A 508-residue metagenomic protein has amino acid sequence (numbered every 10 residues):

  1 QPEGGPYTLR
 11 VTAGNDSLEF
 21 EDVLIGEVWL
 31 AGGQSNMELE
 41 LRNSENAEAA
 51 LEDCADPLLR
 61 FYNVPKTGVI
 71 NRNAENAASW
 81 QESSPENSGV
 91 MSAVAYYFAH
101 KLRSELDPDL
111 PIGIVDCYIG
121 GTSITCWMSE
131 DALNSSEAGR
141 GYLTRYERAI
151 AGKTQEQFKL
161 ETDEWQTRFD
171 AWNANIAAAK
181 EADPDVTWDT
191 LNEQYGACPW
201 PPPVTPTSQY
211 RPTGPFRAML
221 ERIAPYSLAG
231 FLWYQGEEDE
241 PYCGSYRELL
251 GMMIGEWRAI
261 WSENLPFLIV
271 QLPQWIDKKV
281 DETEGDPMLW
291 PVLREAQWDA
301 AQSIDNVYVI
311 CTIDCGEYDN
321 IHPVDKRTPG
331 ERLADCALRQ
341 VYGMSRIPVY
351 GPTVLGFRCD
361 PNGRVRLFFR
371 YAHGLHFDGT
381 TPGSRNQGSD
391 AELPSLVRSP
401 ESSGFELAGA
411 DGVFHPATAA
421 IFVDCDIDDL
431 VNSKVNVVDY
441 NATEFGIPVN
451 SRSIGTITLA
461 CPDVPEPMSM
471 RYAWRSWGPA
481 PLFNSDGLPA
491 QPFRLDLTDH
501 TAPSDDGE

Functional and structural regions predicted by a protein language model:
Q1-E508: Cell-envelope and extracellular/periplasmic
